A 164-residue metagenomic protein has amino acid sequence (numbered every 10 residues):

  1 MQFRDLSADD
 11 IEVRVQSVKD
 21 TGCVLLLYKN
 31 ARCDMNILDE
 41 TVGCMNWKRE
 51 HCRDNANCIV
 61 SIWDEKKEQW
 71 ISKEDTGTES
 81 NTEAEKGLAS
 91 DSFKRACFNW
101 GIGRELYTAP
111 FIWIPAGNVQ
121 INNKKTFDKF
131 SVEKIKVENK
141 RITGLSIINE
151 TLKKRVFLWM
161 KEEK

Functional and structural regions predicted by a protein language model:
M1-R4, L26, W100, R104-E105: Flexible, active-site-adjacent loop/turn segments at secondary-structure boundaries
M1-V24: N-terminal, Lys/Arg- and Ser/Thr-rich interaction peptides
Q16-L27, T76-E83: Short histidine-centered catalytic/ligand-binding loop motif
A31-K164: Positively charged, aromatic-enriched nucleic acid-contacting surfaces
